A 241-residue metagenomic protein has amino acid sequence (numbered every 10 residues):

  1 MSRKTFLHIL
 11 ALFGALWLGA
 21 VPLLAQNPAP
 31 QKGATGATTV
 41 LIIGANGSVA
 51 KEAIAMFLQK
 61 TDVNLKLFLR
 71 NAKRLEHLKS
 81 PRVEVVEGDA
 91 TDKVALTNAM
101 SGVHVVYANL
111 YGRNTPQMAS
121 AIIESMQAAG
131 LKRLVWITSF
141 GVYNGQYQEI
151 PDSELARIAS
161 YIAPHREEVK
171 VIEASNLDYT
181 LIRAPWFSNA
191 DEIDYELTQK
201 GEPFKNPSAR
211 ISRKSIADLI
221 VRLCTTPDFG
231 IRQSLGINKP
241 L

Functional and structural regions predicted by a protein language model:
R3-H8: N-terminal export leaders
L10-V21: Bacterial N-terminal signal peptides
A25-A37: A short, basic/flexible loop-to-alpha-helix module at the beginning of a structural domain
G33, V40-L41, E52, L67-A128 (+1 more regions): NAD(P)H-binding glycine-rich loop region in Rossmannoid oxidoreductase-like domains and their noncatalytic homologs
A37-K60: N-terminal Rossmann NAD(P)H-binding glycine-rich loop of SDR-like oxidoreductase domains
N114-L197: Glycine-/Pro-rich loop/turn segments that contact NAD(P) or position catalytic residues in Rossmann-like domains
I182, S208-R222, Q233: Substrate-positioning beta->alpha
T226-L241: Core catalytic loop region at the nicotinamide-binding pocket of NAD(P)H-dependent oxidoreductases
